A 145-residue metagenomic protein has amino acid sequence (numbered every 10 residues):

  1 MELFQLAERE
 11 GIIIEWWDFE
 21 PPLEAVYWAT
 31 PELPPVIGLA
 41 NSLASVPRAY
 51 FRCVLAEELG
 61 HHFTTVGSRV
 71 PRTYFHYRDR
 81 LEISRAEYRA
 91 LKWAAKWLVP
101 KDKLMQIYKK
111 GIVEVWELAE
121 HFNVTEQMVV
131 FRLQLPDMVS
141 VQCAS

Functional and structural regions predicted by a protein language model:
M1-S145: Active-site hotspot residues in diverse enzymes, especially metal/ion-binding acidic/histidine motifs
